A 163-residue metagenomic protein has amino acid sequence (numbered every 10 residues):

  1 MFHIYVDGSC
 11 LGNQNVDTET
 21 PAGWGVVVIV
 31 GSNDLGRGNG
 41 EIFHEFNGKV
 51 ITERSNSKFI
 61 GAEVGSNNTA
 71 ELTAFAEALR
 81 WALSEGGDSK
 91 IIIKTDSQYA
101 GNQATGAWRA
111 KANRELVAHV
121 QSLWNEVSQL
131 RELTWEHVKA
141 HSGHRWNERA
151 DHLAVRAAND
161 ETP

Functional and structural regions predicted by a protein language model:
M1-T69, R80-W81: RNase H-like nuclease fold core
S9-V16, P21, S57, F75-H152: RNase H catalytic domain
V27, D151-A154: Conserved protein kinase catalytic domain
G31-L35, H119-L123, T162-P163: Short, surface-exposed, polar/charged, turn-prone segments marking secondary-structure boundaries
A70, A74: Loop-to-helix element that buttresses phosphate recognition and phosphoryl-transfer chemistry
L116, V155-P163: Acidic, His- and aromatic-enriched active-site or binding-groove loops in soluble protein domains that engage sugars
